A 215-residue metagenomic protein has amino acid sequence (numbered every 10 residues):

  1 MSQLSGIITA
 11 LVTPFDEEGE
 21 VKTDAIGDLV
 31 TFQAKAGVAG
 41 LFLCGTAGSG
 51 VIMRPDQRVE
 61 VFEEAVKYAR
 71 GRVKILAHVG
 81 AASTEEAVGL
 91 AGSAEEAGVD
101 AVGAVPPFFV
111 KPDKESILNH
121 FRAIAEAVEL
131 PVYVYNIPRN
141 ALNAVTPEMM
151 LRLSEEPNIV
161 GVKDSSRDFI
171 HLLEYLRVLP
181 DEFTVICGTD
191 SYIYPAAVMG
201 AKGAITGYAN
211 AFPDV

Functional and structural regions predicted by a protein language model:
S2-T9, T13-A144: Active-site beta->alpha loop and helix N-cap motifs at the rims of alpha/beta catalytic domains
E126-A127, P138-V215: Catalytic alpha/beta core domains of metabolic enzymes, predominantly
